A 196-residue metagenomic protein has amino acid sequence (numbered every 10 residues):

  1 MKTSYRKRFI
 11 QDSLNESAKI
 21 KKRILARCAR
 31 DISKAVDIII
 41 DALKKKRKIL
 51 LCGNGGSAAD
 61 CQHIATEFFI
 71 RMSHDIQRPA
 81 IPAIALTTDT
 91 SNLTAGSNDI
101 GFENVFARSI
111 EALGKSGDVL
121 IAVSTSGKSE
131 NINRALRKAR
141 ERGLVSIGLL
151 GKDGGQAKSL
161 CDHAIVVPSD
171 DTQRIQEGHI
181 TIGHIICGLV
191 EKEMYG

Functional and structural regions predicted by a protein language model:
M1-R27: Generic N-terminal amphipathic, Lys/Arg-enriched alpha-helix
R27-K45: A short, well-structured juxtamembrane/interface segment
D41-G114: Glycine-rich, small/polar surface segments that engage phosphate groups of diverse ligands
K46-R47, G117, G143-L144: Glycine-centered short loops/turns at secondary-structure junctions
S57-Q62, K128-A135, A157: Short glycine/serine/threonine-rich phosphate/pyrophosphate-binding segments that cradle anionic phosphate groups
A112-L113, Q173-G196: A charged, well-structured terminal subsegment
L149-C161: Short, glycine/polar-rich helix-capping loops at beta-to-alpha or helix-loop-helix junctions that flank or form
